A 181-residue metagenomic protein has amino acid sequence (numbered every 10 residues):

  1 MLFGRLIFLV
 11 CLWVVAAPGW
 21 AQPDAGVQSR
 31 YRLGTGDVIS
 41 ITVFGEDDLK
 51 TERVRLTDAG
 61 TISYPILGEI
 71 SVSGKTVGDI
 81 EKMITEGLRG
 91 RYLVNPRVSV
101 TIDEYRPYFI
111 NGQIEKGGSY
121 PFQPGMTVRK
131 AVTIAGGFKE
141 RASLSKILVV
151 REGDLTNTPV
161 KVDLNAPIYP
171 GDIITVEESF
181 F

Functional and structural regions predicted by a protein language model:
L2, V10, W20-F181: Ser/Thr/Pro/Gly-biased, low-complexity, turn-/loop-rich segments that often occur immediately after N-terminal
